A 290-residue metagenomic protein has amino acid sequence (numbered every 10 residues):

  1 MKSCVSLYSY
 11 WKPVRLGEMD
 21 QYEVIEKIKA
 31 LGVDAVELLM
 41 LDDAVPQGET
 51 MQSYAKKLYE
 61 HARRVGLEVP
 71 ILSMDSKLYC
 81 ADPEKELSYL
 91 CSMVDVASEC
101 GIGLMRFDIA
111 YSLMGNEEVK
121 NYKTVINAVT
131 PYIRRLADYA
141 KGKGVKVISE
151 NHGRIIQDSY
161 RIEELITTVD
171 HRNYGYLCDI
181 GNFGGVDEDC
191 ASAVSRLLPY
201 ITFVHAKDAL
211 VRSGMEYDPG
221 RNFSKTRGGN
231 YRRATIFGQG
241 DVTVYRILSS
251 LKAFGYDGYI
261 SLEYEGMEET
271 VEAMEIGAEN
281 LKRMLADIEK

Functional and structural regions predicted by a protein language model:
M1-L104, K123-T124, H171, G175 (+2 more regions): N-terminal pre-domain/capping segments
S3, W11, A35-V36, L72 (+1 more regions): Acidic/histidine-rich catalytic cores of soluble enzymes
K12-E18, L39-Y54, K77-E86, L113-E117 (+5 more regions): Acidic-and-aromatic substrate-binding clefts and catalytic sites of carbohydrate-active enzymes
Q21, A55, E86-L90, I126-V129 (+6 more regions): Aromatic/hydrophobic pocket-lining residues that form the small-molecule binding cavity in soluble enzyme cores
D34, G103, T202, D257-G258: Short acidic/polar active-site loop segments enriched in Thr and Asp
E99-V119, K143-H152, S261-L262: Active-site groove signature of glycoside hydrolases
E117-I126, R233: Glycine-rich tight-turn/loop motif centered on a GG-T
Q239-A253: A short, acidic, amphipathic alpha-helical segment used as a generic capping/interface helix at domain edges
